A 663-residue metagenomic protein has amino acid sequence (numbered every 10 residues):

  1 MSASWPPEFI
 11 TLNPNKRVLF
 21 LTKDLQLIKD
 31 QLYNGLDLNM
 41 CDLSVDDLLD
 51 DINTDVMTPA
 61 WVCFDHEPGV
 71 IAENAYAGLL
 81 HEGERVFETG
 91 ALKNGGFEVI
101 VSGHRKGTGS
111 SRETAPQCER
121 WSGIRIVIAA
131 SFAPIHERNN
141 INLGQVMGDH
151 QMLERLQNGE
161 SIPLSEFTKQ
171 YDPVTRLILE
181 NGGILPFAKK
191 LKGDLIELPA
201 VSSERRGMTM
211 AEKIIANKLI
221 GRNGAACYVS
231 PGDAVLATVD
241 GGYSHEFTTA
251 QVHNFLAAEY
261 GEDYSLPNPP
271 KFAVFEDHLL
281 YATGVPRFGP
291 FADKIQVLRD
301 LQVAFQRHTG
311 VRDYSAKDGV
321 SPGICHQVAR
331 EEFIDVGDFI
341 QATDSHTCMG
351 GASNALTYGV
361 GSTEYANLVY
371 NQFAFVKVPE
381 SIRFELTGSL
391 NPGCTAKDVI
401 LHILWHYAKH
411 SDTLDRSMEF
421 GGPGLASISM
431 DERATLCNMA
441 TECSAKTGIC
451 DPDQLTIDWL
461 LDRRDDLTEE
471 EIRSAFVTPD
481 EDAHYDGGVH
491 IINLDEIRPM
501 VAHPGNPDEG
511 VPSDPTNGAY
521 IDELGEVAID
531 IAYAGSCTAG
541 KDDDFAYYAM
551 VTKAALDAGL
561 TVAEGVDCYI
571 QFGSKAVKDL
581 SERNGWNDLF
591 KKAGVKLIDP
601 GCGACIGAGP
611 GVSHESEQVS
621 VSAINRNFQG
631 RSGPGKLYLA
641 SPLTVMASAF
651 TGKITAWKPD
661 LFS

Functional and structural regions predicted by a protein language model:
M1-S663: Fe-S-dependent hydro-lyases/dehydratases of central metabolism
